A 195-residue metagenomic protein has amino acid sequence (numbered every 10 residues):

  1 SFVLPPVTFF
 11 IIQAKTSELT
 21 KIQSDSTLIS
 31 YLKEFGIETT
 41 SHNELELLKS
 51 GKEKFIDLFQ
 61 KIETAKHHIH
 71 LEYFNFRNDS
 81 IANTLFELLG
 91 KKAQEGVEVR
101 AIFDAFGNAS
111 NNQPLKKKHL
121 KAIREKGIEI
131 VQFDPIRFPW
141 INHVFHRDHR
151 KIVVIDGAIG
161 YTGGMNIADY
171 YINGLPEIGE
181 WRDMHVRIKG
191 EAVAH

Functional and structural regions predicted by a protein language model:
S1-H195: N-terminal localization/anchoring segments of enzymes in phospholipid and broader phosphate metabolism
